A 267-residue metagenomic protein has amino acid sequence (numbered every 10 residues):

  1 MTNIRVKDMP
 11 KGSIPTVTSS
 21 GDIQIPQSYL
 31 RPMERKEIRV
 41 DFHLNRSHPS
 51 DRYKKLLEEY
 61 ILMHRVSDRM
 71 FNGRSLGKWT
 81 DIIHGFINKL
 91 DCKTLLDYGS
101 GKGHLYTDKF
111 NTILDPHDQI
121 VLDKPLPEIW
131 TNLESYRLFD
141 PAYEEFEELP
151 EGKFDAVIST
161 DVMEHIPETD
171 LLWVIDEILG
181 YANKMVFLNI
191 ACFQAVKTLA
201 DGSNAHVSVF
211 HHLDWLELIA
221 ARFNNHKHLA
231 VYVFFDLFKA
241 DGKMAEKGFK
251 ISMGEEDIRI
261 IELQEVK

Functional and structural regions predicted by a protein language model:
T2-A156, L172-D176, Y181, C192-V266: Conserved N-terminal segment of class I S-adenosyl-L-methionine
A156-V162: A short beta-strand submotif of the Rossmann-like class I SAM-dependent methyltransferase core that lines
P167-E168: Helix-capping/helix-break motifs at membrane-protein junctions, especially on the cytosolic side just before or after
K184-F187: Short glycine-centered segments of the SAM/dcSAM-binding site in methyltransferase folds
